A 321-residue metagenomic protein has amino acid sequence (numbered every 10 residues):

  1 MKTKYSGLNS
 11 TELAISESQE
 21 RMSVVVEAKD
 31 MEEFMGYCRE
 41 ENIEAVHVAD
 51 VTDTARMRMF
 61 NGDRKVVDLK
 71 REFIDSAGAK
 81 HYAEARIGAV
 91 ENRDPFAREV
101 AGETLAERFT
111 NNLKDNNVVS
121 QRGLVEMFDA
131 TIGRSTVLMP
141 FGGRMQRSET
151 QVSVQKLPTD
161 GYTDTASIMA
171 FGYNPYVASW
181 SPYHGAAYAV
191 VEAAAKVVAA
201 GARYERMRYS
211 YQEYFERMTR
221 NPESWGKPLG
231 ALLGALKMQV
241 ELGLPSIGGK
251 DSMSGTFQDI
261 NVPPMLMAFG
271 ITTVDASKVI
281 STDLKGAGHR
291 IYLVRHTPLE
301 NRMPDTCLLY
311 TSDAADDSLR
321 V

Functional and structural regions predicted by a protein language model:
M1-S312: Glycine/proline-enriched, intrinsically flexible loops and inter-domain linkers
Y310-V321: Single conserved hydrophobic/aromatic residue that forms the stacking wall/gate of nucleotide- or nucleobase-binding
